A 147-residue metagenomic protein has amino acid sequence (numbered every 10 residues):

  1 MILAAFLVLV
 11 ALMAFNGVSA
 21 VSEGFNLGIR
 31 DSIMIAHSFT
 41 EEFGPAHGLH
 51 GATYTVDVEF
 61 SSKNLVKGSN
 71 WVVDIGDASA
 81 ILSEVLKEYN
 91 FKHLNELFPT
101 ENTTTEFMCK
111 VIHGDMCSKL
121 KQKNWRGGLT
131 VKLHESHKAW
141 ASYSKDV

Functional and structural regions predicted by a protein language model:
M1-A4: Bacterial N-terminal signal peptides that target proteins for export
F6-V147: Charge-rich, low-complexity N-terminal segments
